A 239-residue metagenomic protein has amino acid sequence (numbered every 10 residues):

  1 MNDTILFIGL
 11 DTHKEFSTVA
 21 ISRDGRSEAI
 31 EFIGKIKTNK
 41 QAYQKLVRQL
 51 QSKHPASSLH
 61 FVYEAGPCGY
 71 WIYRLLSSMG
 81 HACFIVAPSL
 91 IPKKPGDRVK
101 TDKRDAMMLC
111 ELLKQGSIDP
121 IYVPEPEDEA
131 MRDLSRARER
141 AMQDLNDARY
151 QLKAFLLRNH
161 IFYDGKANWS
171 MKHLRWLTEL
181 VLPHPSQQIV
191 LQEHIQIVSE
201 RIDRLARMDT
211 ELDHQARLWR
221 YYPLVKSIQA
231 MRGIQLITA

Functional and structural regions predicted by a protein language model:
M1-A239: A detector of single, family-specific signature residues that are central to catalytic or substrate-handling motifs
